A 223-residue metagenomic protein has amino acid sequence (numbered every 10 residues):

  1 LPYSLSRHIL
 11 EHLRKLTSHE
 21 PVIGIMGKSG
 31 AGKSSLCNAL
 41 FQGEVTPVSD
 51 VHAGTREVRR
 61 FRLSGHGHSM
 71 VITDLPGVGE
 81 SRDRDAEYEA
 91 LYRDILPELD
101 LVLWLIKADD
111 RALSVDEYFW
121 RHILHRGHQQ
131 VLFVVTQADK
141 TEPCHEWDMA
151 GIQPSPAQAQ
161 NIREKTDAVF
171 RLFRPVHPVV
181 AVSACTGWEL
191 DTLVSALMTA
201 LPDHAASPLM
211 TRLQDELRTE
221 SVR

Functional and structural regions predicted by a protein language model:
L1-E80: Conserved G1/Walker A P-loop phosphate-binding module
L1-P21, M26, F173, P178 (+2 more regions): Extended helical scaffolds that flank P-loop GTPase cores
H12, D94, R121-I123, A168-L172: A generic secondary-structure signal
T55-V58, L75-H125: Switch II of P-loop NTPase G domains
H68, P97-V102, R126-V131, R174-P178: Short glycine-/polar-rich loops that comprise or flank the Walker A/P-loop and associated switch/sensor motifs
V102-E164: Replace "adjacent to P-loop NTPase cores in ATP/GTP-dependent enzymes" with "adjacent to NTP-binding cores
D139-T211: Canonical P-loop GTPase G-domain recognition
